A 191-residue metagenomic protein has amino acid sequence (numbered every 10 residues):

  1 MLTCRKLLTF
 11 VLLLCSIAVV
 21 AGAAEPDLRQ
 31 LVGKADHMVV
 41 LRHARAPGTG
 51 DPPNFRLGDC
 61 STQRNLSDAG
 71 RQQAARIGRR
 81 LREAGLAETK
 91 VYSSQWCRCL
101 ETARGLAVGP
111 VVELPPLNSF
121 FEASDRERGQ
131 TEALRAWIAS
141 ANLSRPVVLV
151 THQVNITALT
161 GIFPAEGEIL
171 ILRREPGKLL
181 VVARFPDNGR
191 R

Functional and structural regions predicted by a protein language model:
M1-C4: N-terminal secretory signal peptides that target proteins for export/translocation
T9-A18: Bacterial N-terminal signal peptides
V19-A23: Sec/Tat signal peptide C-region and signal peptidase I cleavage site
A24-P116, F120-S124, G129-E132, I162-R191: Active-site-proximal alpha-helix that buttresses catalytic centers in soluble enzyme cores
D36-M38, L143-T151: Generic beta-sheet signal
T131-S140: A short, acidic, amphipathic alpha-helical segment used as a generic capping/interface helix at domain edges
S140-S144, R174-P176: A short, structured loop/turn motif at beta-sheet edges
